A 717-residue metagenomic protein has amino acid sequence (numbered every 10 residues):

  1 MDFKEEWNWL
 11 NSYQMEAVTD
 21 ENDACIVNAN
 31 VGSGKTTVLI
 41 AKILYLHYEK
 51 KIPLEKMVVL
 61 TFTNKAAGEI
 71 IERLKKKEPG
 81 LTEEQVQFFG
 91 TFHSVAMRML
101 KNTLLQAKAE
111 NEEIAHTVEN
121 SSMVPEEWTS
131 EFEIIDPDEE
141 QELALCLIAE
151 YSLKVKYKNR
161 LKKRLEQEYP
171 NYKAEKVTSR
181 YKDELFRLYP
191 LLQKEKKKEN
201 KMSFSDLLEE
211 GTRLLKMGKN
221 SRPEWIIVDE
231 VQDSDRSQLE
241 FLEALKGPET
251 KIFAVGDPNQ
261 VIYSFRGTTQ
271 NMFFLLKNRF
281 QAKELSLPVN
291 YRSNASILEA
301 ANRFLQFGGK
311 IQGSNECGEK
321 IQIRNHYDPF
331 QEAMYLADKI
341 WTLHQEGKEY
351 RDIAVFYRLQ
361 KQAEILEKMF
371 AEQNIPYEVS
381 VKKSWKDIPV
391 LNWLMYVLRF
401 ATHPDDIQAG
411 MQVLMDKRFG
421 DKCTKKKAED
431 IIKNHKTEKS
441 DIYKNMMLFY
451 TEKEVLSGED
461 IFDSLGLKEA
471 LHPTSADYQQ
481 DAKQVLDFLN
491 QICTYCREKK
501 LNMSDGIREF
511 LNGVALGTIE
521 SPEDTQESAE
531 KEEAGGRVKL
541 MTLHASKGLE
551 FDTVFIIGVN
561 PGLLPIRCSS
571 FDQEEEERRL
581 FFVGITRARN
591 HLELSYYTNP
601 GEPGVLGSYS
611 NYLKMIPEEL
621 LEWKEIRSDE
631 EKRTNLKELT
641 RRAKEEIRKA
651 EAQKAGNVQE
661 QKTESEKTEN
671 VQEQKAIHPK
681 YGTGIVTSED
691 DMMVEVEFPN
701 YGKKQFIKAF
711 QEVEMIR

Functional and structural regions predicted by a protein language model:
M1-N28, S33, T37-V38, K56-V58 (+7 more regions): Accessory N-terminal region flanking or inserted into the helicase ATPase core in nucleic-acid motor proteins
M1-S121, R222, E299-N302: P-loop NTPase Walker
D2, R236-N325: Conserved RecA-like helicase ATPase core segment that couples NTP binding/hydrolysis to strand translocation
V27, V31-L39, A282-K283, V289-P376: Helicase P-loop NTPase motor core
G90-R98, I227-E230, V255, L359 (+3 more regions): Conserved helicase core region in the C-terminal RecA-like lobe
R279, E319-K320, K348-E459, H472 (+2 more regions): ATPase/helicase motor core of nucleic-acid motors
Q408, K433-A545, I566, N611 (+1 more regions): Accessory C-terminal helicase-associated subdomains
N560-K654, E664-G702: C-terminal accessory regions
